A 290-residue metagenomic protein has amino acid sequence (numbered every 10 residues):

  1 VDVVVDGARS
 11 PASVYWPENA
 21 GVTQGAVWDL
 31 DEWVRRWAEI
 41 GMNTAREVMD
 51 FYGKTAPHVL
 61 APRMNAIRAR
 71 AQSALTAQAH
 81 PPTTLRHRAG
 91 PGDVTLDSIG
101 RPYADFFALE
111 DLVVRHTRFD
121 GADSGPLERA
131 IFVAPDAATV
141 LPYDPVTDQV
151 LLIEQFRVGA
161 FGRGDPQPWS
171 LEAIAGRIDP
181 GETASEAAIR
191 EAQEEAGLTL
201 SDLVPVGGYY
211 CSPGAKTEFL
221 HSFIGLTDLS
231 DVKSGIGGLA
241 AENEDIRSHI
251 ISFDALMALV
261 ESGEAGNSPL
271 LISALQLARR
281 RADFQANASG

Functional and structural regions predicted by a protein language model:
V1-G90: Glycine-aromatic micro-motifs
G92-Y103: Short amphipathic beta-strand and strand-loop transition segments with alternating hydrophobic
Y103-T147: Acidic, metal-coordinating catalytic segment for phosphate/diphosphate chemistry, firing primarily on the Nudix
D111-V113, P142, I224-L226, I250-S252: Short, well-ordered beta-strand micro-motif
V114-R118, S212-S234: Active-site-adjacent beta-strand/loop module that shapes the phosphate/pyrophosphate-binding cleft
R129-A134, L141, V146-R190, A240-E242 (+1 more regions): Conserved Nudix-box catalytic region and its N-terminal flanking loop in Nudix hydrolases and closely related
T199-V206: A short coil-to-beta-strand element that immediately follows conserved catalytic motifs
G237-E264: NUDIX/MutT-family hydrolases
